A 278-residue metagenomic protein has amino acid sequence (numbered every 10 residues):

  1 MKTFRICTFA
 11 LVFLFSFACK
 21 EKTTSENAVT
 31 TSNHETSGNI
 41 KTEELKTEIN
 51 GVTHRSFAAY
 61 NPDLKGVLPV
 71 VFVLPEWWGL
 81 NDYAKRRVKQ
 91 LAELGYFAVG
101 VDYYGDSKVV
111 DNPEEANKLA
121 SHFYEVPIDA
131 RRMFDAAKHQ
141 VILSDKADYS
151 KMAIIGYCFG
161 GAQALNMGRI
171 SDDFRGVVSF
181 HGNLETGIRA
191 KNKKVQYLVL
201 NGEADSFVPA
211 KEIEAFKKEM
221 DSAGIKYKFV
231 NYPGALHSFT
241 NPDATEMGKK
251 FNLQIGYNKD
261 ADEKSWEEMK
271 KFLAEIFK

Functional and structural regions predicted by a protein language model:
F15-A18: C-terminal motif of bacterial Sec signal peptides marking the signal peptidase cleavage site
K20-K22: Bacterial signal peptide processing site
E26-T36, E44-D145, D243-I255: Serine-hydrolase catalytic machinery in alpha/beta-hydrolase-like enzymes
R87, P209-E219: Short alpha-helix in the alpha/beta-hydrolase fold that links the catalytic acid
F134-K194: Primarily recognizes the serine-hydrolase "nucleophile elbow" in alpha/beta-hydrolase and SGNH/GDSL folds
V199-N201: Short beta-strand/loop motif that positions the catalytic acidic residue of the alpha/beta-hydrolase fold
A204-V208, H237-S238: Acidic catalytic loop of the alpha/beta-hydrolase fold
K226-K278: C-terminal catalytic histidine-bearing segment of alpha/beta-hydrolase fold enzymes
